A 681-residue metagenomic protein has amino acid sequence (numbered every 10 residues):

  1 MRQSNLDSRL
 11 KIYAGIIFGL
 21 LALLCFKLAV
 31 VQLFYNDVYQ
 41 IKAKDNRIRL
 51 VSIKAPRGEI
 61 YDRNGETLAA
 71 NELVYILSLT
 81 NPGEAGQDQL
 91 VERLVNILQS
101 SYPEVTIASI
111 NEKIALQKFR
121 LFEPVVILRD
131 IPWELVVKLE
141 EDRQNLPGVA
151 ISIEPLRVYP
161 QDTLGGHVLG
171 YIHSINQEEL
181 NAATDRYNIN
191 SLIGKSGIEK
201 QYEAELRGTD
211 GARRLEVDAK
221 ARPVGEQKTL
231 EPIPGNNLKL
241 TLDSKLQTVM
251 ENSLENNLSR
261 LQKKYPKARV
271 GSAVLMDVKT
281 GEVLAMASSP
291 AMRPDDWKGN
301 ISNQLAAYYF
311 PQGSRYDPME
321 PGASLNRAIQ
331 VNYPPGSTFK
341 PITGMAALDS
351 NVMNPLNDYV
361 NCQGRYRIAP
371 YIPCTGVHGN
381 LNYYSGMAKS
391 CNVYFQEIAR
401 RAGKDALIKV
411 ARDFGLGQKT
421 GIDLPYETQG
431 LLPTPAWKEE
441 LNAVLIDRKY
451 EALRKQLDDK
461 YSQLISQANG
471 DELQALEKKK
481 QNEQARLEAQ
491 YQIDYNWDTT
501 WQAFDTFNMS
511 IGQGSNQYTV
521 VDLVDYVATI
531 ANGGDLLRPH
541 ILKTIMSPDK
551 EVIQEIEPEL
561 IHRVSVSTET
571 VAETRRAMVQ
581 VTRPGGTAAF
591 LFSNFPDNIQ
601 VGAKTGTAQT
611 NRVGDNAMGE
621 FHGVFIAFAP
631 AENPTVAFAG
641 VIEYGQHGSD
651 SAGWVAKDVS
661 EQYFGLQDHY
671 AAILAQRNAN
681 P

Functional and structural regions predicted by a protein language model:
M1-I233, S244-T248, N256-S272, V278-K279 (+6 more regions): Membrane-proximal periplasmic segments of bacterial cell-envelope enzymes, especially penicillin-binding proteins
A69, V217-T229, L242, G271-V274 (+3 more regions): Beta-lactam-recognizing serine transpeptidase/beta-lactamase-like catalytic domain environment
Y75, D88-N96, R129, W133 (+21 more regions): Solvent-exposed, polar/charged alpha-helical surfaces in well-ordered, non-transmembrane soluble domains, broadly
N81-G83, E643-Q646: A generic structural motif
I233, I642-E643: Ligand-site clamp/hinge motif
S253-Q262, N351, T582: Structural motif corresponding to the C-terminal cap of alpha-helices
G665-I673: Flexible helix-coil linker/hinge segments at domain or subdomain boundaries
